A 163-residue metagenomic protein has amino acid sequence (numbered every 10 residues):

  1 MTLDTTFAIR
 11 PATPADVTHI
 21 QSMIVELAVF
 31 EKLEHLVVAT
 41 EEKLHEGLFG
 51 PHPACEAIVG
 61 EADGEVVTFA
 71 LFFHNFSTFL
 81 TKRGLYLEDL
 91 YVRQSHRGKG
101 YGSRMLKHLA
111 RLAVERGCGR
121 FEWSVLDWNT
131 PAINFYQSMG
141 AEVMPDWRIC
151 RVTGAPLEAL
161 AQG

Functional and structural regions predicted by a protein language model:
A8-I20: A short beta-loop-alpha structural element at the N-terminal edge of CoA-dependent acyl/N-acetyltransferase catalytic
Q21-G47: Conserved GNAT-fold acetyl-CoA-binding loop/helix
E46-V59: A short helix-loop-beta-strand connector motif used in the catalytic cores of GNAT acetyltransferases and, in some
V59, E65-F73: Conserved beta-strand in the GNAT
H96, G100-H108: Conserved acetyl-CoA pyrophosphate-binding loop and the N-cap/start of the following alpha-helix in GNAT-like
V114-S124: Conserved GNAT acetyl-CoA-binding A-motif
C118, Q137-D146: Conserved acetyl-CoA-binding loop of GNAT-fold acetyltransferases
W123-A132, R151-A155: Conserved beta-strand-loop-alpha-helix junction that forms the acyl-donor binding cleft
